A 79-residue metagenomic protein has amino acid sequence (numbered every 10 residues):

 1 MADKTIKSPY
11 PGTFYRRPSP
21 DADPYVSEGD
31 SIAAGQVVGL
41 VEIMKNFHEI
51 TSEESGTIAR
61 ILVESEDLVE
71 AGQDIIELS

Functional and structural regions predicted by a protein language model:
M1-A22, L40-E53: Short beta-strand-turn/beta-hairpin segments enriched in glycine/proline and small hydrophobics that form edge-strand
A2, A22, A33-A34, A59 (+1 more regions): A sequence-composition feature that detects small, non-aromatic residues
T5, Q36, E42, L62-D67: Conserved functional loop/turn residues at catalytic and ligand-binding sites
R16-S27, S31, R60-E64: Short histidine-centered loop motifs in beta-beta connectors
S27-I50, E70-S79: Short hydrophobic beta/alpha edge segments that flank linear recognition/processing sites
